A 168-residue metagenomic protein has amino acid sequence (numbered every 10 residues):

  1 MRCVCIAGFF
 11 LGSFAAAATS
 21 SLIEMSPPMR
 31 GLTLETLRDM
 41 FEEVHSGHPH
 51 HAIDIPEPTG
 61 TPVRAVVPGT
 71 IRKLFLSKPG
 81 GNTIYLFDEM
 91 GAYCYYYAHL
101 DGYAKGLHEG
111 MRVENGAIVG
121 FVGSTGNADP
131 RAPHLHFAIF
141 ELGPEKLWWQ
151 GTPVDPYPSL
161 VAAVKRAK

Functional and structural regions predicted by a protein language model:
V4-S13: Bacterial N-terminal signal peptides
A15-N82, E114-N115, S124, P153-K168: Surface-exposed, glycine-biased beta-strand/turn segments
E42-E43, P62, L76-P79, G91-Y93 (+4 more regions): Solvent-exposed loop/turn segments at secondary-structure junctions within structured extracellular/periplasmic domains
H45-I55, L86, Y93-Y96, D101 (+1 more regions): Small beta-barrel nucleic-acid-binding modules, principally OB-folds
P56, R64, G106, R112 (+1 more regions): Core beta-strand residues in small-molecule sensory/regulatory alpha/beta domains
V66-E109, A132-H136: Zn2+-dependent peptidoglycan hydrolase active-site motif and core
Y85, M111-K168: Conserved, short, structured surface segments that act as functional micro-motifs
